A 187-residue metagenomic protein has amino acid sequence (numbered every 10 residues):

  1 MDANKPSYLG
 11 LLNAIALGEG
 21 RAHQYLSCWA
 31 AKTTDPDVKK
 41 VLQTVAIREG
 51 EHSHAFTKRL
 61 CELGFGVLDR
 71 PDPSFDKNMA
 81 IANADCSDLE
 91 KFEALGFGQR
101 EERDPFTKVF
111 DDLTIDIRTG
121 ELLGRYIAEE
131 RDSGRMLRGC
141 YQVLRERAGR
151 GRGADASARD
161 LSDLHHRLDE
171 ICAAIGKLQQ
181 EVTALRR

Functional and structural regions predicted by a protein language model:
M1-R187: Non-heme di-metal
